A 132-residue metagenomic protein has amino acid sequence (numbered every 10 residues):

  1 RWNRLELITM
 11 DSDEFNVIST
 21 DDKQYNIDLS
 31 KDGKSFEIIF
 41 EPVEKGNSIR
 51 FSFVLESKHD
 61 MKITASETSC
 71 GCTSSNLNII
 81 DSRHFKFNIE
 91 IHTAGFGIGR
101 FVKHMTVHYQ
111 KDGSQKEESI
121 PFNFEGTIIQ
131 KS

Functional and structural regions predicted by a protein language model:
W2-E56, I128-S132: Beta-sheet-dominated interaction scaffolds and their linkers
V43-S48, I80-K86: Solvent-exposed, conformationally flexible loop/turn segments
R50-E56, I89, K103-Y109: Buried hydrophobic-core signal for structured, non-transmembrane domains
K58-H84: Surface-exposed binding patches on compact interaction domains or structured appendages
F87-G95: Short, hydrophobic beta-strand segments
G95-K103: Short glycine/proline/serine/threonine-rich loop/turn segments at secondary-structure transition edges
Q110-Q115: Short, solvent-exposed loop/turn segments at the edges of extracellular beta-sandwich modules
E117-T127: C-terminal edge beta-strand
